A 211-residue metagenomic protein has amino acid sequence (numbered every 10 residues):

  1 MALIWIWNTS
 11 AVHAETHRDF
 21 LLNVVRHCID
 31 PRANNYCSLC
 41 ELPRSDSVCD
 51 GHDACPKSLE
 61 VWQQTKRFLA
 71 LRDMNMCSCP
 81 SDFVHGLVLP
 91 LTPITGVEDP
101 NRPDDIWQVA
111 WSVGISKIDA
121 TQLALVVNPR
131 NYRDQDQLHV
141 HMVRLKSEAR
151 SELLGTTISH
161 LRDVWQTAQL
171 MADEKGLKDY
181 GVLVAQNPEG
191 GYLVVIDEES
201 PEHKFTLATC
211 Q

Functional and structural regions predicted by a protein language model:
M1-W7: Bacterial N-terminal signal peptides
V12-Q211: HIT superfamily nucleotide-processing domains
